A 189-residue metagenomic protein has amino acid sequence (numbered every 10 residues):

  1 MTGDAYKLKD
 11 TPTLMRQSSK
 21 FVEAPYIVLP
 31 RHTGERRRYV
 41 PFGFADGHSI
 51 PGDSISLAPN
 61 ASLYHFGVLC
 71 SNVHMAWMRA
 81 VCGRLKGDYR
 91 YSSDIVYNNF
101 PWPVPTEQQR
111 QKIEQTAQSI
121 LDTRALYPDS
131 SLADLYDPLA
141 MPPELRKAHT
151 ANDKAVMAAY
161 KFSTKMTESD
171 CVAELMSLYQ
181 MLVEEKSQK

Functional and structural regions predicted by a protein language model:
M1-Q115, M181-L182: Polybasic, glycine- and aromatic-enriched phosphate-binding surface used to engage nucleic acids
Y97-K189: Non-catalytic DNA-recognition/assembly elements of restriction-modification systems
